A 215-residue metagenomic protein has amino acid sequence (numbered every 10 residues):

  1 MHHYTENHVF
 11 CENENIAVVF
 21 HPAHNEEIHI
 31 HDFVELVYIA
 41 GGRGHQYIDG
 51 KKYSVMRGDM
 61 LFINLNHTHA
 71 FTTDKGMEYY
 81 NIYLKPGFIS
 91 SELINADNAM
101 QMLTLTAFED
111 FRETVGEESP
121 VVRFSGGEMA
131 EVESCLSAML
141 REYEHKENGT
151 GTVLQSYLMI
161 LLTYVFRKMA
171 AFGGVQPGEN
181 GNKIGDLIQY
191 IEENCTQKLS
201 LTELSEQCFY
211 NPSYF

Functional and structural regions predicted by a protein language model:
M1-F62, N66-G76, N98-R123: Generic protein-terminus/edge-of-domain signal
A40, E133-E144, I188, E192-C195: Regular secondary-structure segments
G76-D97: A short hydrophobic beta-strand segment most commonly corresponding to one strand of the jelly-roll/cupin
G116-V175: An amphipathic alpha-helical interaction segment
E128-E131, E179-L187: N-terminal positioning helix adjacent to the helix-turn-helix/winged-helix DNA-binding module
L162-A170, Y190-F215: Basic/polar phosphate-binding segments, predominantly the helix-turn-helix DNA-binding elements of transcriptional
